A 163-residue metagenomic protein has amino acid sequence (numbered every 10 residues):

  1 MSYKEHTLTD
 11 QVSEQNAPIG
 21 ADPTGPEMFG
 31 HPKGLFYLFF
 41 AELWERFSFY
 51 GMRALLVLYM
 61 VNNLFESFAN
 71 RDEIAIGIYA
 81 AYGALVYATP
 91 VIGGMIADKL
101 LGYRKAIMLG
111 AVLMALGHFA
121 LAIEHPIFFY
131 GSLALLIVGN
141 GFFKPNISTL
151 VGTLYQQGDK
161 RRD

Functional and structural regions predicted by a protein language model:
S2-Y50: Cytosolic juxtamembrane N-terminal segment immediately preceding the first transmembrane helix of multi-pass
Y37-M60, K144-S148: Extracytoplasmic
L43, G117, I127-N146: Hydrophobic core of transmembrane alpha-helices in multi-pass small-molecule transporters, especially MFS/SLC-type
A54-I76: Short amphipathic helix-loop junctions that connect adjacent transmembrane helices in Major Facilitator Superfamily/SLC
G77-D98, K144: Central cavity-lining transmembrane alpha-helices of secondary-active solute carriers, predominantly the Major
K99-A111, G158-R162: Cytoplasmic membrane-interface "Motif A"-like loop-to-helix N-cap segments of 12-TM Major Facilitator Superfamily
M108-Y130: C-terminal ends and interior cores of transmembrane alpha-helices in multi-pass membrane transporters/permeases
F142-Q157: Intracellular juxtamembrane helix-capping segments at the cytosolic ends of symmetry-related transmembrane helices
